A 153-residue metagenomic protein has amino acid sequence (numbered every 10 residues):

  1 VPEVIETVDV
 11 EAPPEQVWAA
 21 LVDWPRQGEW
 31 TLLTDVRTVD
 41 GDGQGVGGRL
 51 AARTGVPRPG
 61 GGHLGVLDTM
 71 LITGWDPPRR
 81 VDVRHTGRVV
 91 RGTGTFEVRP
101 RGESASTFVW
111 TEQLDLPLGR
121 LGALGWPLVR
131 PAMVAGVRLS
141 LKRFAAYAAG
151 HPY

Functional and structural regions predicted by a protein language model:
V1-G45: Hydrophobic ligand-binding cavity/cleft-lining segments
T7-E11, L71, E97: Generic structural detector for well-ordered beta-strands
E11, W75-D76, R101: A short, compositionally biased micro-patch
G28, T38-T93, T107, L139-Y153: Glycine-rich portal/gate segments that line the openings of hydrophobic small-molecule binding cavities
L33, P77-P78, E103: A generic structural motif
R84-L139, Y153: Beta-strand/loop substructures that line and gate deep hydrophobic ligand-binding cavities in soluble
